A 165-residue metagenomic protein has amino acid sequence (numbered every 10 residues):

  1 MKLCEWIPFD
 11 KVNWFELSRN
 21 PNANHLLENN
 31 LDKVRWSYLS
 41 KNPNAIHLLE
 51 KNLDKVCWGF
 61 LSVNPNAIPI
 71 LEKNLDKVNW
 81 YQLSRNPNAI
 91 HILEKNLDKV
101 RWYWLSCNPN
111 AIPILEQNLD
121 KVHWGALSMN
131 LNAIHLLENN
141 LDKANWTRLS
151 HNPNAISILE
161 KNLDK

Functional and structural regions predicted by a protein language model:
M1-K165: Alpha-helical scaffold segments
